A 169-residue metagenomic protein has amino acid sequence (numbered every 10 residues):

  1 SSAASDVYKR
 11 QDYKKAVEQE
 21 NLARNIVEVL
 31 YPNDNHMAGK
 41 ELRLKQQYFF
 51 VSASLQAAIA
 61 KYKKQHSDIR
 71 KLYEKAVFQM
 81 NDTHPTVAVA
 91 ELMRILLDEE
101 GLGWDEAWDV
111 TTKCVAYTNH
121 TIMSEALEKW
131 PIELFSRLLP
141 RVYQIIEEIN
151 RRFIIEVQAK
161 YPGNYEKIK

Functional and structural regions predicted by a protein language model:
S1-Y8: Short, small-residue-biased leader/transition segments that mark boundaries at the very start of proteins
Q19-D34, K63-I69, T86-V87, Y165-K169: Active-site-adjacent bridging/hinge elements
L30-Q46, I69-N81, V89-D98, E128: Glycine- and acidic
Q47-L55, P85: Phosphate/oxyanion-binding active-site loops and adjacent basic polyanion-contact surfaces
S52-I59, E91-E100: Alpha-helical support elements that line or immediately flank enzyme active sites and cofactor-binding pockets
D82-T86, T121-S124: Aromatic-lined, polymer-binding surfaces characteristic of secreted/periplasmic polysaccharide-degrading enzymes
M93-R151: Extended, well-ordered alpha-helical scaffold/bundle regions in very large, multi-domain proteins
Q144-K169: Polar, glycine-rich mid-to-C-terminal structural blocks that act as macromolecule-binding/assembly scaffolds
